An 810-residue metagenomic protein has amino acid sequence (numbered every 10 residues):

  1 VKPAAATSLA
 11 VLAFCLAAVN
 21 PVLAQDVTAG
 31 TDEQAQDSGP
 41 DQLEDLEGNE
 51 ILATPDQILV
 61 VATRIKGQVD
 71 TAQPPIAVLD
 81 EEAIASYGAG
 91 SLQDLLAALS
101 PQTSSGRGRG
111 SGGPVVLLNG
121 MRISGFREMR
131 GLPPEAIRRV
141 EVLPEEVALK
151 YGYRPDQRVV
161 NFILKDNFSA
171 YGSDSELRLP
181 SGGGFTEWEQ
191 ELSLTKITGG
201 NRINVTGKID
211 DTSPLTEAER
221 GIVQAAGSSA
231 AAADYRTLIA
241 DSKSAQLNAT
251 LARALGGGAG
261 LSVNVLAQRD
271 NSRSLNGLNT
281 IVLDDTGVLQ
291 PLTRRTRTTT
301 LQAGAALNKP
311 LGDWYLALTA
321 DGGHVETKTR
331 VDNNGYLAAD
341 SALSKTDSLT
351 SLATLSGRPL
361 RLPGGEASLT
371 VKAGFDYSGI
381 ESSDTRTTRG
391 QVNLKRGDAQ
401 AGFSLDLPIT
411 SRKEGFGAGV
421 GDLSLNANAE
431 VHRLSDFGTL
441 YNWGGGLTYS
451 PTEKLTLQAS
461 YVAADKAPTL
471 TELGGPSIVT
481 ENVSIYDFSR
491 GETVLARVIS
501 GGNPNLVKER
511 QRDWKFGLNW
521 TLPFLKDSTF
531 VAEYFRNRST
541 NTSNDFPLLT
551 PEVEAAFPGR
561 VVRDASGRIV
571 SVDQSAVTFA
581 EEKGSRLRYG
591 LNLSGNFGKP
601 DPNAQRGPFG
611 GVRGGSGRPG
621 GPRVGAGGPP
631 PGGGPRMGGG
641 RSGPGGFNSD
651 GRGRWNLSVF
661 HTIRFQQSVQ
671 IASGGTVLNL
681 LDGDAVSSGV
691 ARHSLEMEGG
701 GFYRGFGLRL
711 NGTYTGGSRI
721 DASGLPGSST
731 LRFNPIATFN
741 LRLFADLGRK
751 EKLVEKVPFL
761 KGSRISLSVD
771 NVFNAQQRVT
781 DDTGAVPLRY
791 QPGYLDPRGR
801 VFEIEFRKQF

Functional and structural regions predicted by a protein language model:
D37, E81, S105-P144, G172-S175 (+1 more regions): Periplasmic plug
G39-T54, I58-G108, I123-L132, V147-R154 (+6 more regions): N-terminal plug
V116, L215-S242, T250-A399, S411-K413 (+6 more regions): Surface-exposed, low-complexity loop segments enriched in small/polar and acidic residues
I123, L132-A170, D174, G627-P635 (+1 more regions): A beta-strand signature from Gram-negative outer-membrane beta-barrel systems, especially the internal plug domain
A136-R138, L149-V160, D166-A225, D241-L247 (+3 more regions): Outer-membrane beta-barrel translocator/receptor signature
E146, D166, L177-S181, T198-G200 (+20 more regions): Transmembrane beta-strands of outer-membrane beta-barrel pores
N167-A170, I197-G200, A254-G260, K309-L316 (+8 more regions): Short loop/turn motifs that connect adjacent beta-strands in outer-membrane beta-barrel proteins
R538, S616-G643, F665, N711-S723 (+1 more regions): C-terminal beta-signal and adjacent terminal beta-strands/loops of Gram-negative outer-membrane beta-barrel proteins
